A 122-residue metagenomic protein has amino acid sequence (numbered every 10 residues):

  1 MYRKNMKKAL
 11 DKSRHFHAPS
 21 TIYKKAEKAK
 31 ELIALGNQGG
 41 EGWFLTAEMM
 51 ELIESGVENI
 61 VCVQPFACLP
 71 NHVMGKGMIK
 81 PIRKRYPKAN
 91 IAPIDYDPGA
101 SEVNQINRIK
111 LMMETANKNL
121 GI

Functional and structural regions predicted by a protein language model:
M1-I122: An N-terminal assembly and electron-transfer interface module characteristic of large anaerobic redox and radical
